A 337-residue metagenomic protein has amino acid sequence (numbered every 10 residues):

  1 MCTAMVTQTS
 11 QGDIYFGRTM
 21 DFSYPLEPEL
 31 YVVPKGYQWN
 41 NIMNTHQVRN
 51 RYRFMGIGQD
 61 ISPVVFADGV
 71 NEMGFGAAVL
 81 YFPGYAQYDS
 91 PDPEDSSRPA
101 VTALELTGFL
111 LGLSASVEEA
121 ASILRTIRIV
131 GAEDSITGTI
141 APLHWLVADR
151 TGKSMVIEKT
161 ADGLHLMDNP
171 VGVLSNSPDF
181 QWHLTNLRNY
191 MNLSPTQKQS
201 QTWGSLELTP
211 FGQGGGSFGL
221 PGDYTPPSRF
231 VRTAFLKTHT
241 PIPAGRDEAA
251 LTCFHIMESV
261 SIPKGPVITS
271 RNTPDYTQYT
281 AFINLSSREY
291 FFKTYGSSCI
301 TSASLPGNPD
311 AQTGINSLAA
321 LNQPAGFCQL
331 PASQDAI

Functional and structural regions predicted by a protein language model:
M1-R98, G131, S317-A320, Q329 (+1 more regions): A contiguous strand-loop segment
M1-T7, D13-Y15, A132-E133, I140-A141 (+2 more regions): C-terminus-biased signal that marks the final domain/tail of proteins
G12-L26, S96-L110, S228-P241: N-terminal short leaders/motifs
T19, P28, K159-T160, K293-Y295: Surface loops and adjacent helix of pleckstrin homology
D21, F82, R125, G152 (+2 more regions): Residue-level marker of positions within ordered structural domains that often coincide with functionally constrained
F22-Y24, P83-Y85, D162-L164, G296-I300: Short, surface-exposed beta-strand-loop junctions and turns on beta-sheet-rich folds
S23-L26, S62-V65, G152-V156, E289-F291 (+1 more regions): Short, surface-exposed beta-strand/loop "edge" segments at domain boundaries and coil↔beta transitions
T45-F54, G58-N169: Structured, non-membrane catalytic/scaffold regions adjacent to prosthetic-group chemistry
